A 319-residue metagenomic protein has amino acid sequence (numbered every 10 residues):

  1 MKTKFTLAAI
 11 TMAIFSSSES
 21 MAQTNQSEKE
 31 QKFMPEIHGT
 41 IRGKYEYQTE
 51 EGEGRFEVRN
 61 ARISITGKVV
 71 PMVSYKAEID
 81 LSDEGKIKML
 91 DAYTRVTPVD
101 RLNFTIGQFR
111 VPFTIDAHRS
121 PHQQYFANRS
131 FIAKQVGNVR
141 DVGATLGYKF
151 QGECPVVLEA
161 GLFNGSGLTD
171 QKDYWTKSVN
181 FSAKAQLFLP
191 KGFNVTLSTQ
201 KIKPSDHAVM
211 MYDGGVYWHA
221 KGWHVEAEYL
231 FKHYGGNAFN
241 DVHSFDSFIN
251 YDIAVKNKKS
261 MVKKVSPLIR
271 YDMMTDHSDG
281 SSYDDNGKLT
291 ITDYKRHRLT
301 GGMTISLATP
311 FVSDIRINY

Functional and structural regions predicted by a protein language model:
M1-R42: N-terminal periplasmic/intermembrane-space "pro-region" immediately following the signal or transit peptide
I14, E159, I305-L307: Disordered, low-complexity tails and leader-like regions
Q26-G167, K177-V179, A185-N194, F248 (+2 more regions): Outer membrane beta-barrel
T49-E51, V70, Y93-T97, Q108 (+2 more regions): Outer-membrane beta-barrel pore domains
E159, T169-Y174, T196-S198, A208: A short secondary-structure junction signal
K172-S178, A238-V242: Interfacial loop-to-helix transition and helix-capping segments at the boundaries of transmembrane helices
